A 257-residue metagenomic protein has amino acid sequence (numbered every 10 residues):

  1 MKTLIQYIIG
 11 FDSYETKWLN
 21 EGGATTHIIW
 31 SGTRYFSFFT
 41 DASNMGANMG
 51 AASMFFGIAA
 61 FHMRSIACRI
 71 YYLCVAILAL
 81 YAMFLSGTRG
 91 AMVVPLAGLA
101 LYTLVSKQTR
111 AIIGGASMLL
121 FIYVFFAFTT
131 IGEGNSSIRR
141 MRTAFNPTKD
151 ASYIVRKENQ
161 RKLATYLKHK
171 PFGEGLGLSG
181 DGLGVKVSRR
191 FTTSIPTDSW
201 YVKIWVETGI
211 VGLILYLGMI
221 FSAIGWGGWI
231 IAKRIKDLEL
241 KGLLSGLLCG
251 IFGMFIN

Functional and structural regions predicted by a protein language model:
M1-V105, S117-L120, V124, G228-W229 (+1 more regions): Alpha-helical transmembrane segments of multi-pass inner-membrane proteins
K2, Q6-Y7, S86, T103-P147 (+1 more regions): A membrane-periplasm/extracellular boundary helix in multi-pass inner-membrane enzymes that assemble envelope glycans
G23-A24, I28-F36, G132-G134, R142-T208 (+1 more regions): Long extracytoplasmic/lumenal interhelical loops at the membrane interface of multi-pass membrane proteins
D41, M45, I66-C74, R89 (+8 more regions): Structural motif marking the loop-to-transmembrane transition
R69-Y71, A100, T208-F252: Hydrophobic transmembrane alpha-helices and their immediate junctions
M83-S86, G90, A127-T130, Y216-I220: Alpha-helical transmembrane segments
V93-V94, A111-G114, T130-G134, Y153 (+2 more regions): Extended hydrophobic-aromatic, low-complexity segments
V94, L99, Y123-F126, R139 (+8 more regions): Feature representing long, continuous alpha-helical segments
